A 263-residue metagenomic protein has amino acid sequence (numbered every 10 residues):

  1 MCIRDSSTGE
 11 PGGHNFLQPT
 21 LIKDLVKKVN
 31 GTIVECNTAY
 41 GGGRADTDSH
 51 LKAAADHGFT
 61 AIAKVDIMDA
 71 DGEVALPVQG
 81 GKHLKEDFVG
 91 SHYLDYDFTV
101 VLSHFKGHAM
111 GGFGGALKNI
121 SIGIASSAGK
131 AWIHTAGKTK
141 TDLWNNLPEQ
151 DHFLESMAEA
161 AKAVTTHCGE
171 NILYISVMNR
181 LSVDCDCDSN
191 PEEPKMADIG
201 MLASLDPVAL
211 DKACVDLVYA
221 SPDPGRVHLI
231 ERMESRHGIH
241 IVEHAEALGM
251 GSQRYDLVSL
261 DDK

Functional and structural regions predicted by a protein language model:
M1-I3: Conserved small/polar residues in nucleotide/adenosyl-binding loops
D5-S7: PLD-like (HKD) phosphodiesterase/transphosphatidyltransferase domain
P11-K263: Extended, low-polarity segments enriched in aliphatic/aromatic residues
